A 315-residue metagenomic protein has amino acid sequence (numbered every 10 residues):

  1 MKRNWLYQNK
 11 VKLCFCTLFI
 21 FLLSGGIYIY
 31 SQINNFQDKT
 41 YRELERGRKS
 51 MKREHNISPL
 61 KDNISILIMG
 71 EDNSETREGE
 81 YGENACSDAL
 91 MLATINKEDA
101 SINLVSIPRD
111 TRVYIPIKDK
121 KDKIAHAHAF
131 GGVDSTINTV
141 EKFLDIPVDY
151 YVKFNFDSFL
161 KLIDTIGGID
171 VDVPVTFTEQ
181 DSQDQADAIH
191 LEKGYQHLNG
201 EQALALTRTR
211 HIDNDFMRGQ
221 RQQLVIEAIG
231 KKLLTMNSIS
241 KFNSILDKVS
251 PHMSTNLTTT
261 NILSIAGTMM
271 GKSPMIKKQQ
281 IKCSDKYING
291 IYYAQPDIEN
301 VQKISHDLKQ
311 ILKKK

Functional and structural regions predicted by a protein language model:
K2-K315: Non-catalytic, solvent-exposed segments at the cell envelope interface
